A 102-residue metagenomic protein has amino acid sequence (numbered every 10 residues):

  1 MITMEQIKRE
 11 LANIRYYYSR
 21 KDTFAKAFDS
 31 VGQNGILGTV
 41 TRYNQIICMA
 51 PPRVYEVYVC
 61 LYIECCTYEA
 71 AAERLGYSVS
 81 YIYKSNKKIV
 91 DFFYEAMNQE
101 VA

Functional and structural regions predicted by a protein language model:
M1-M49, E69-A70, M97-A102: N-terminal interaction/assembly modules
R42-I46, Y58, Y81, I89: Generic hydrophobic/packing signal
M49-C66: Short amphipathic alpha helix immediately N-terminal
V54-Y58, V79, V101: Secondary-structure boundary/capping signal
E64-Y81: Helix-turn-helix DNA-binding module
S85: Residues within the DNA-recognition helix of helix-turn-helix
V90-N98: C-terminal flanking helix
